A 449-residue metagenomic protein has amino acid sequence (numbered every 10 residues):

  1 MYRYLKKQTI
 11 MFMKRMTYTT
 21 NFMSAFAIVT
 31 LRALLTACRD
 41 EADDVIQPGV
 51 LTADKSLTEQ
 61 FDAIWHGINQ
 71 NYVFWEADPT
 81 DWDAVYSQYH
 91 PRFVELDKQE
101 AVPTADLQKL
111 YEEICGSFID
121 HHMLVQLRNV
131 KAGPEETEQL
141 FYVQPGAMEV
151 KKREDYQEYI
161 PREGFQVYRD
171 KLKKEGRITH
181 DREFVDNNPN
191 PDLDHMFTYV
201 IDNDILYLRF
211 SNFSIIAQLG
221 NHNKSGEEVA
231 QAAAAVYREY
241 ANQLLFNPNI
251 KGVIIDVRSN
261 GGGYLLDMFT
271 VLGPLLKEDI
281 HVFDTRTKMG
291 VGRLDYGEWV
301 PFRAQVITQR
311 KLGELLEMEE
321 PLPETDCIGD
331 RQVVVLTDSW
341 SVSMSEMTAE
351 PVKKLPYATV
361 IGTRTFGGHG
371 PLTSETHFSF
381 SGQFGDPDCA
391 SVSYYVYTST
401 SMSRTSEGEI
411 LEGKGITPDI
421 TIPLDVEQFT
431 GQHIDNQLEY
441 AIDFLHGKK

Functional and structural regions predicted by a protein language model:
T9-S24: Bacterial N-terminal signal peptides that target proteins for export
F22, F26, S393-V396: Short, 15-30-residue, compositionally biased linear elements with alpha-helical propensity or flexible coil
L34-A37: C-terminal motif of bacterial Sec signal peptides marking the signal peptidase cleavage site
R39-K288, S379-G385, L445-G447: Flexible, low-complexity junctional segments that flank or bridge functional domains
E41-W65, N203-I205, S214-I215, N247-V257 (+1 more regions): C-terminal "post-core" interaction segments
